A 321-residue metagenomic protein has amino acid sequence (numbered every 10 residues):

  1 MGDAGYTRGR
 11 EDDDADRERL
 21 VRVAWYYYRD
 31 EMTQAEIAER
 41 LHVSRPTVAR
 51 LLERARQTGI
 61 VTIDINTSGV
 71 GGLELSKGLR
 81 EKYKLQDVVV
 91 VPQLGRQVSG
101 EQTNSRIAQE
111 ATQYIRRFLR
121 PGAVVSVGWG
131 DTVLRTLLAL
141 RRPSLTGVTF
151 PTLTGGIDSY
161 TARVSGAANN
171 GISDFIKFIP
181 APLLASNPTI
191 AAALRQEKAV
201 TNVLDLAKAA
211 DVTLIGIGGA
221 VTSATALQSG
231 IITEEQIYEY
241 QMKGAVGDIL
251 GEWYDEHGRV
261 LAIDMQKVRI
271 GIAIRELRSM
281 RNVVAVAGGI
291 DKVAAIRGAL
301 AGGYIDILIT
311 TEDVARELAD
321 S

Functional and structural regions predicted by a protein language model:
G2-R19: Short, Lys/Arg-enriched anionic-surface-contact patches
D14, E256-S321: ATP/nucleoside-binding phosphotransfer catalytic cores, i.e., glycine-rich phosphate-binding loops
D16-E31: Short, amphipathic alpha-helical "recognition" segments used to contact nucleic acids or chromatin
V23, T33-V43: Short alpha-helical "recognition helix" segments of helix-turn-helix
P46: Key DNA-contact positions within bacterial/archaeal DNA-binding proteins
A49-L52: Key DNA-contacting residues within the recognition helix of helix-turn-helix
K77, K82-A123, P143-V221, Q228 (+2 more regions): Ligand-binding beta-strand-loop-alpha-helix segment within the catalytic cores of soluble metabolic enzymes
A226-E256, D306-T310: Gly/Ser/Thr-rich active-site loops/lids in small-molecule metabolic enzymes that frequently grip phosphoryl groups
